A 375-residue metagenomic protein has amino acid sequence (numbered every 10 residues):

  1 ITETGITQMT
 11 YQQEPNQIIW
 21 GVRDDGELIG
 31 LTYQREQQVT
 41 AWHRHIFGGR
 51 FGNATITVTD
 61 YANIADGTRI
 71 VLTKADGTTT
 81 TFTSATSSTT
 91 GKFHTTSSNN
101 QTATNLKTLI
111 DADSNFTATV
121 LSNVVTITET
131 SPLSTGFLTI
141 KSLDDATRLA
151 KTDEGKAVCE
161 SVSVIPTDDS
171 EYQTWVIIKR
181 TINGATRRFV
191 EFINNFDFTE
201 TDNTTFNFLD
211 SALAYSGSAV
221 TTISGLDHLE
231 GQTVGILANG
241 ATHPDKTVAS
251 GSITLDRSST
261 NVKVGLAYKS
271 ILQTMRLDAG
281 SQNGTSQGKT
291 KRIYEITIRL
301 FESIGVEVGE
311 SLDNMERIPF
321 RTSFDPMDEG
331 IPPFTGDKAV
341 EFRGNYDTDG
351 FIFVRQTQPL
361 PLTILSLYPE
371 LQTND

Functional and structural regions predicted by a protein language model:
I1-F51, T55, A146-D375: Beta-sheet repeat architectures centered on beta-propellers
F51-K151, D256-R257: Extended, beta-strand-rich, solvent-exposed assembly scaffolds of outer structural proteins
